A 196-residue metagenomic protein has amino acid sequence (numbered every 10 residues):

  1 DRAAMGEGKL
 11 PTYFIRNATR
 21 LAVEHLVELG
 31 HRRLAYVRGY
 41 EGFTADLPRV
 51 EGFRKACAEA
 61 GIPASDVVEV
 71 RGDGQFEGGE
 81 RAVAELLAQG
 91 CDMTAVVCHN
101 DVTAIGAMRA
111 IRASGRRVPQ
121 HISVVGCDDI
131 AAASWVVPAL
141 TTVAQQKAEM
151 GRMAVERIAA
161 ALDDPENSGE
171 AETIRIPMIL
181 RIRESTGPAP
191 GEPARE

Functional and structural regions predicted by a protein language model:
R2-E196: Bacterial carbohydrate/catabolite-sensing allosteric modules
